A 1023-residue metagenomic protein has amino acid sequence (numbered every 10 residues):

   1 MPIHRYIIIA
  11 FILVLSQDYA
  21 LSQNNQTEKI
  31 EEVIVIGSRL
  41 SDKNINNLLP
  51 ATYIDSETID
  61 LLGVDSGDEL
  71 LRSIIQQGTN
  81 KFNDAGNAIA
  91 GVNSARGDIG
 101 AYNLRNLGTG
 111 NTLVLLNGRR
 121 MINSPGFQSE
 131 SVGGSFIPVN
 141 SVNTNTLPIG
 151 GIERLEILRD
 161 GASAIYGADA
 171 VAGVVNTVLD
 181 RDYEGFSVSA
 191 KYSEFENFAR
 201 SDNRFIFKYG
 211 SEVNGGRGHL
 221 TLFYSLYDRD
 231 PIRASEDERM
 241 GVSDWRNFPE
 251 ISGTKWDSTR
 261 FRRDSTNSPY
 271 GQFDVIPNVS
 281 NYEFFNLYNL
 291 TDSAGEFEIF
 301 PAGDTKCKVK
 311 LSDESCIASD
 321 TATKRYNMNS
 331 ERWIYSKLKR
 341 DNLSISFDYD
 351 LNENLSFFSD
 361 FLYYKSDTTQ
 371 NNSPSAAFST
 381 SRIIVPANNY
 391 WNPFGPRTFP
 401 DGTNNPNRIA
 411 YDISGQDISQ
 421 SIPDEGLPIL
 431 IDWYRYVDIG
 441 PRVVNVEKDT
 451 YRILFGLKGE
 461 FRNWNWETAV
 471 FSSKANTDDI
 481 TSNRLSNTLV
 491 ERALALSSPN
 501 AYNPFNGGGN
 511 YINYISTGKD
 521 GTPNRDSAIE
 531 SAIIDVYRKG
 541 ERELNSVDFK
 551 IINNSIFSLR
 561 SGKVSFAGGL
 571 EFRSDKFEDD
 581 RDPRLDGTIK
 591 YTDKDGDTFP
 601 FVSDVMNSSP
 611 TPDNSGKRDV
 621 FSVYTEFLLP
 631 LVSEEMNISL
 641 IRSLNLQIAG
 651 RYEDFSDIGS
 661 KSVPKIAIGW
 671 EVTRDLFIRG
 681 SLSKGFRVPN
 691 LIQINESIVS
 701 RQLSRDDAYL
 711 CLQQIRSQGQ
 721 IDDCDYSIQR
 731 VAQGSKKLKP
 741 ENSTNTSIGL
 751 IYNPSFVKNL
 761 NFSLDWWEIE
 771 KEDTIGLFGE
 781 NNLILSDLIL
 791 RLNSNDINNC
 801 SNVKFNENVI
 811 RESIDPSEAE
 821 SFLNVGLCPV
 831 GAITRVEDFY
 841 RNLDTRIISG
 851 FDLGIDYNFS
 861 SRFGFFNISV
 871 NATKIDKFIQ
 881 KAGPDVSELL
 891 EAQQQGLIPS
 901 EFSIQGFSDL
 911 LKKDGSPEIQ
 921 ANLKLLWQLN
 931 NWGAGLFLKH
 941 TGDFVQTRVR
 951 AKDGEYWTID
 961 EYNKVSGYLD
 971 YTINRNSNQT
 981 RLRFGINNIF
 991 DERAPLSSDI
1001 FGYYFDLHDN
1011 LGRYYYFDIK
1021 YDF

Functional and structural regions predicted by a protein language model:
N25-T27, L147, D182-G185, N214-R217 (+11 more regions): Short loop/turn motifs that connect adjacent beta-strands in outer-membrane beta-barrel proteins
I36-D84, A90-N93, N103, L116 (+8 more regions): N-terminal plug
N80, N123, G134-S141, I149-E153 (+7 more regions): Outer-membrane beta-barrel translocator/receptor signature
S94-R96, A101-R159, S187-A190, A567 (+1 more regions): Periplasmic plug
G126, R239-W245, E296-L338, S344 (+7 more regions): Surface-exposed, low-complexity loop segments enriched in small/polar and acidic residues
D479-I480, N487-T488, S683, S700 (+6 more regions): C-terminal beta-signal and terminal closure region of outer-membrane beta-barrel proteins
T488, E770-D773, D876-I879, G935-R948 (+1 more regions): C-terminal beta-signal and adjacent terminal beta-strands/loops of Gram-negative outer-membrane beta-barrel proteins
R701, F863, I868-N974, F990 (+1 more regions): C-terminal beta-barrel architecture of Gram-negative outer-membrane proteins
